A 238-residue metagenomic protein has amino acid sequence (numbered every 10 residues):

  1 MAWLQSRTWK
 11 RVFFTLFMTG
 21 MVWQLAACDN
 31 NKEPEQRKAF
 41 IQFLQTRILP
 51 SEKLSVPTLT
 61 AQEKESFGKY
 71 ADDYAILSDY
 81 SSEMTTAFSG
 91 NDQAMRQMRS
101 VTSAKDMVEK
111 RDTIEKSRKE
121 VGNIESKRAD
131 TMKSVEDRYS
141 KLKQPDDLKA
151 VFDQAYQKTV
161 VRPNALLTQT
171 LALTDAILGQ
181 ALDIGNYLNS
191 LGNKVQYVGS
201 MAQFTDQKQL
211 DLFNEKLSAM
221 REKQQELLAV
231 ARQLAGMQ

Functional and structural regions predicted by a protein language model:
M1-A26: Sec-dependent bacterial lipoprotein signal peptides
F17, C28, V56, T60-A71 (+2 more regions): Short, structured coil/loop segments at alpha-helix boundaries
F17-M21, L44-R47, K208, L217: Prokaryotic Sec-type signal peptides and long signal-anchor helices with extended Leu/Ile/Val-rich h-regions
C28-R111: Leu/Val/Ala/Ile-rich N-terminal alpha-helices, chiefly Sec-type signal peptides and the beginnings
Q45, A71, S78, T85 (+11 more regions): Residue-level detector of alpha-helical secondary structure
L59, E63-S66, Y70-D73, R96 (+9 more regions): Amphipathic alpha-helical coiled-coil segments and their boundaries
V108-Q203: Extended amphipathic alpha-helical interaction segments
K194-Q238: A cross-kingdom marker for long, charged
